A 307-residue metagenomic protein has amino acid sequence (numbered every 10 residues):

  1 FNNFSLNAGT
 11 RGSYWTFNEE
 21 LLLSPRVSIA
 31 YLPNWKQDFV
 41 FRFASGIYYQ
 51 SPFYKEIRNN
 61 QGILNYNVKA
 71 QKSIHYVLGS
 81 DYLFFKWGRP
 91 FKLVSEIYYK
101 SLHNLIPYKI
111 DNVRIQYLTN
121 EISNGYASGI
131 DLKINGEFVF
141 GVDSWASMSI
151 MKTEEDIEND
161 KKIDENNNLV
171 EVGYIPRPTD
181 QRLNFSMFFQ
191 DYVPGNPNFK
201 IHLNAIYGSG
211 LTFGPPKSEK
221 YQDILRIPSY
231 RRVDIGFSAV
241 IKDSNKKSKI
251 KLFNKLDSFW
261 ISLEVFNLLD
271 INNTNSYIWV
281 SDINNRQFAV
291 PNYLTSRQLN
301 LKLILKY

Functional and structural regions predicted by a protein language model:
F1-K100, Q190: Structural signature of Gram-negative outer-membrane beta-barrels, strongest in the C-terminal barrel of TonB-dependent
F1-N3, N34-F39, F85-F91, G141 (+2 more regions): Short loop/turn motifs that connect adjacent beta-strands in outer-membrane beta-barrel proteins
N3, Y99-S101, N120-P215: Gram-negative outer-membrane beta-barrel transporters
L6-T10, P25, F39-F43, Y76 (+8 more regions): Transmembrane beta-strands of outer-membrane beta-barrel proteins
T10-T16, S45-S51, Y82-F84, I97-H103 (+6 more regions): Transmembrane beta-strands of outer-membrane beta-barrel pores
L21-L23, K72-Y76, N124-S128, T179-F185 (+3 more regions): Residues that define the transmembrane beta-barrel architecture of outer-membrane proteins
N34, K69-K133, E137, I261-F266: Membrane-embedded beta-barrel scaffold of Gram-negative outer-membrane proteins
I206-P216, A239-Y307: C-terminal beta-signal and adjacent terminal beta-strands/loops of Gram-negative outer-membrane beta-barrel proteins
